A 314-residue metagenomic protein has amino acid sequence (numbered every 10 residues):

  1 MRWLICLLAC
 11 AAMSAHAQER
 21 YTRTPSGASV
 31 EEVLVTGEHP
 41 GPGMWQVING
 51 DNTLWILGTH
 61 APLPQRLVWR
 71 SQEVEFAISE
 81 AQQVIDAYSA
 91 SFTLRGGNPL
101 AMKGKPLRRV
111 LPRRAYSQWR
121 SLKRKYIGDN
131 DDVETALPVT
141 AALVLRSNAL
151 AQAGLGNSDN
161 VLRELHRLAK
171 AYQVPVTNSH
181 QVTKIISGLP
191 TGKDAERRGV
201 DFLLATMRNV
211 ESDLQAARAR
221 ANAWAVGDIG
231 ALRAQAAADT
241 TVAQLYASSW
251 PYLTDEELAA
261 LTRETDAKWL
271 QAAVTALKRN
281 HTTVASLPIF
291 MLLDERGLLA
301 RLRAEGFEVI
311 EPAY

Functional and structural regions predicted by a protein language model:
M1-L4: Positively charged n-region of N-terminal signal peptides that target proteins for export
C6-A17: Hydrophobic h-region of N-terminal signal peptides that target proteins for export in Gram-negative bacteria
L7-A9, G50, R279: Residue-level detector of alpha-helix boundary/anchor positions
E19-L253, E257-A260: Structured, acidic catalytic/metal-binding patches in enzyme active sites
Y252-Y314: A cross-kingdom marker for long, charged
